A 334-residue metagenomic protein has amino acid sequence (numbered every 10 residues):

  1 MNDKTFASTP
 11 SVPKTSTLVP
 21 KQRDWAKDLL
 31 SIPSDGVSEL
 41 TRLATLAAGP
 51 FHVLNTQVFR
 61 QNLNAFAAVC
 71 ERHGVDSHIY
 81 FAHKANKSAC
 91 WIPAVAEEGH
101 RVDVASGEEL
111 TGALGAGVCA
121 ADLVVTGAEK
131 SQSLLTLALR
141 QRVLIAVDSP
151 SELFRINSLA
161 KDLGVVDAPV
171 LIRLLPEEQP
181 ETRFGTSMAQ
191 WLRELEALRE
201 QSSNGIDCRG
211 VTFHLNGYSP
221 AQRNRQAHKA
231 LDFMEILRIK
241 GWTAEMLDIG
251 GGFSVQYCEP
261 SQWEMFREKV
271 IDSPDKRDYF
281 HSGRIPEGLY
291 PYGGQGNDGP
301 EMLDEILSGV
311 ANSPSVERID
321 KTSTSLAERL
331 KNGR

Functional and structural regions predicted by a protein language model:
M1-V147, L153-A168, S203, I239: A charged N-terminal "starter" segment
L54, V118, D148-S151, T182-Q190 (+3 more regions): Alpha-helix N-cap and loop-to-helix initiation/capping positions
A85-K87, E108-E109, E129-S131, S149-L153 (+4 more regions): Active-site-proximal loop/turn and secondary-structure-junction residues that shape catalytic pockets, frequently
I92, L114-G115, L135-R140, I156-L159 (+3 more regions): Short acidic, glycine/serine/threonine-rich loops at helix termini
A105-E108, T126-K130, D167-P176, C208-F213 (+1 more regions): Non-cysteine beta-strand/loop elements that form the S-adenosyl-L-methionine
R142-A146, C208-S219: Conserved strand-turn element in the central/C-terminal portion of the radical SAM core barrel that lines
S149-D207: Conserved anion-binding
P220, R225-R334: C-terminal active-site-proximal or functional interface alpha/beta core segments in diverse enzymes
